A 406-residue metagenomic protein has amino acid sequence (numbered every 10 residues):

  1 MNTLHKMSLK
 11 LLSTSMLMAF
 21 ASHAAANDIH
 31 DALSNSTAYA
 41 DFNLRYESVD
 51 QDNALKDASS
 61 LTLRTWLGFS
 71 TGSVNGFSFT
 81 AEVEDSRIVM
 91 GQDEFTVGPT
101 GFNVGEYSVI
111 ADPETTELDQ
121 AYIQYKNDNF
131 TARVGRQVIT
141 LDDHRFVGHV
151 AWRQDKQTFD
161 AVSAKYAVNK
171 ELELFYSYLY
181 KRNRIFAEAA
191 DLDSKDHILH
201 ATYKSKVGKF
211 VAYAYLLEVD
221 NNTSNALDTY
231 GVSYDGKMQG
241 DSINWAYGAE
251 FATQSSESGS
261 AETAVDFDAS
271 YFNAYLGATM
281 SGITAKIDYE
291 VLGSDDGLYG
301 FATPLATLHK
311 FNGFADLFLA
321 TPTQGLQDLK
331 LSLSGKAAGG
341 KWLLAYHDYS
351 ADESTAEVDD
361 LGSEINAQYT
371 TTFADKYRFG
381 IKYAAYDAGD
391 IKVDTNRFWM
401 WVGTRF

Functional and structural regions predicted by a protein language model:
N2-L11: Bacterial N-terminal signal peptides that target proteins for export
L4, S15-I139, V162-A167, S233-Y247 (+3 more regions): Beta-barrel outer-membrane channel/assembly domains of diderm bacteria
D52-A54, G91-F95, F146, E188 (+5 more regions): Outer-membrane beta-barrel and related beta-rich outer-membrane complex signature in Gram-negative bacteria
D93-Q120, F130-S205, F210-T223, D228-V232 (+1 more regions): Surface-exposed coil loops of outer-membrane beta-barrel proteins
S205-V207, E218-D296: Long, internal scaffold/assembly segments composed of regular secondary structure
I283-T355, D360-E364: C-terminal structural cap/anchor segments
